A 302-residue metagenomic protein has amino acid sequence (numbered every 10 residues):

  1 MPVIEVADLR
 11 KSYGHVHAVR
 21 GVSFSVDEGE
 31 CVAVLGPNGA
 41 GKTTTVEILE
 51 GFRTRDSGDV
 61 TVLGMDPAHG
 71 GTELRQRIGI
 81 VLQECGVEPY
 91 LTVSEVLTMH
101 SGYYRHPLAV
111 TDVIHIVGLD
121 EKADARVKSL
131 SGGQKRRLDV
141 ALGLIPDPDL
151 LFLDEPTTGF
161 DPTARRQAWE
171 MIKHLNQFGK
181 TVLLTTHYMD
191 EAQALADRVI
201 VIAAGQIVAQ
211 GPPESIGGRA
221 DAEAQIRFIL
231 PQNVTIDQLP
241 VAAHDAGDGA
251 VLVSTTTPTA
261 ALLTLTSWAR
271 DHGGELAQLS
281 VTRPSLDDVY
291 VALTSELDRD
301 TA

Functional and structural regions predicted by a protein language model:
M1, P89, G217-D221: Short, surface-exposed loop and linker segments with low hydrophobicity and enrichment for Pro/Ser/Thr
P2-V6, K11-A204, A209: ABC transporter nucleotide-binding domains
R10, G71, Y90, L97 (+5 more regions): A generic alpha-helix structural signal
I78, I172, A220, L293-T294: Hydrophobic aliphatic residues
A168-T256: ABC transporter nucleotide-binding domain
S215, A222-E296, A302: Short, charged/small-residue-rich alpha-helical element at the C-terminal edge of ABC transporter nucleotide-binding
